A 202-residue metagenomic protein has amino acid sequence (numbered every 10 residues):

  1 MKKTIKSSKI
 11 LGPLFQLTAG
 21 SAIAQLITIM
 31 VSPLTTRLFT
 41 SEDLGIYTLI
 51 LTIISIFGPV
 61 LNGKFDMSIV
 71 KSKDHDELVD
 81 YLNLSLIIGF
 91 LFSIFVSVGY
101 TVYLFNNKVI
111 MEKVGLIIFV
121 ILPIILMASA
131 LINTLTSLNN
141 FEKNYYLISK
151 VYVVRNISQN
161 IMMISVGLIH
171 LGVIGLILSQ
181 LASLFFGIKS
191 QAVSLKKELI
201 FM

Functional and structural regions predicted by a protein language model:
M1-I27, D74, N83, G115 (+2 more regions): N-terminal membrane topogenesis motif
M1-K2, K9-P13, S32-T36, E112-G115 (+3 more regions): Generic detector of short, locally flexible boundary/turn motifs and exposed helical patches
K2-K9, F39-S41, S55-I87, T134-L147: Transmembrane-helix boundary and interhelical linker motifs in polytopic inner-membrane proteins
S8-G63, I88, S97, T101 (+5 more regions): Signature of the first transmembrane helix
P13, L17, L44-G45, Y81 (+3 more regions): Alpha-helical transmembrane segments and their helix-entry boundary regions
F15, E42, G63, M67-S68 (+2 more regions): Flexible, active-site-adjacent loop/turn segments at secondary-structure boundaries
L49, L61, L78-Y81, F95 (+1 more regions): Alpha-helical structural motif
G58, I88-M202: Hydrophobic transmembrane helix module of multi-pass membrane transport proteins
